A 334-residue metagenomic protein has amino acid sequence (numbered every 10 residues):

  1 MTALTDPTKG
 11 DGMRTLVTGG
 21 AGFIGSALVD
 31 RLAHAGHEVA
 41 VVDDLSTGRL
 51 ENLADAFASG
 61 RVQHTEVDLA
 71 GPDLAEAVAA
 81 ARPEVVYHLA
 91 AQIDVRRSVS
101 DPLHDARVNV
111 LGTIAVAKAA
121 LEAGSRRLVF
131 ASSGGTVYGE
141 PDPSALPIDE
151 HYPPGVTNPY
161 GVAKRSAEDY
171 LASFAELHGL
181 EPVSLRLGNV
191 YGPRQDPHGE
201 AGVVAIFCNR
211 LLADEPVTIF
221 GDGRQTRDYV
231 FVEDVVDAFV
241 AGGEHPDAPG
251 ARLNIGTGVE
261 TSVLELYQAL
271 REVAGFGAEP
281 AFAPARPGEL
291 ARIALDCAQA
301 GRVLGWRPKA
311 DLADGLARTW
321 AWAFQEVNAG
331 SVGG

Functional and structural regions predicted by a protein language model:
T2-L4, L312-G334: Amphipathic terminal alpha-helices
T2-V190: N-terminal Rossmann-like NAD(P)+-binding domain of SDR-like oxidoreductases, especially those catalyzing
L28, F239-G243, Y267-L270, C297 (+1 more regions): Hydrophobic "lid"/C-terminal helical patch of Rossmann-like NAD(P)-dependent dehydrogenase/epimerase domains
G48, S100, V108-L111, H151 (+7 more regions): Residue-level signal for the nucleotide or nucleotide-sugar donor/cofactor binding architecture
A115-A119, Y229, D234-A241: Conserved mid-core alpha-helix of short-chain dehydrogenase/reductase
R165, V190-I206, E215-P216, F220 (+5 more regions): Glycine/proline-rich active-site loop of Rossmann-fold NAD(P)-dependent oxidoreductases
D222, G250-L253, T261-Q268, G275-R292 (+2 more regions): C-terminal "lid/loop" region of Rossmann-like NAD(P)-dependent oxidoreductases
V235, F239, I255, L266 (+2 more regions): Non-catalytic, hydrophobic alpha-helical segments
